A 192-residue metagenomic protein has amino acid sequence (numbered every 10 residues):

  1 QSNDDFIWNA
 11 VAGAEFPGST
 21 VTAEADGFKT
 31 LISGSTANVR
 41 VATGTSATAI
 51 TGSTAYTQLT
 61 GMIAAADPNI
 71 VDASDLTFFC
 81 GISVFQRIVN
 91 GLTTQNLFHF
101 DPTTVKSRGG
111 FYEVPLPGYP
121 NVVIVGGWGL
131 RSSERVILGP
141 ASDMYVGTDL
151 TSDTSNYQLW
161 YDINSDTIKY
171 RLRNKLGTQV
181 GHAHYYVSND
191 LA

Functional and structural regions predicted by a protein language model:
Q1-A64: Alpha-helical scaffold segments that mediate packing/assembly in large oligomeric complexes
S2-D4, I82, G126: Internal mixed-charge
D5-A14, D72-L76, F100-R108: Short glycine-rich, low-complexity/disordered patches
F16, A64-P68, A73, Y112 (+2 more regions): Short, flexible coil/linker segments at or flanking structured domains
A25-G52, R87-A192: Sequence/fold signature of self-assembling virion shell proteins
A47-N96, T104: Ordered core of a single globular domain
